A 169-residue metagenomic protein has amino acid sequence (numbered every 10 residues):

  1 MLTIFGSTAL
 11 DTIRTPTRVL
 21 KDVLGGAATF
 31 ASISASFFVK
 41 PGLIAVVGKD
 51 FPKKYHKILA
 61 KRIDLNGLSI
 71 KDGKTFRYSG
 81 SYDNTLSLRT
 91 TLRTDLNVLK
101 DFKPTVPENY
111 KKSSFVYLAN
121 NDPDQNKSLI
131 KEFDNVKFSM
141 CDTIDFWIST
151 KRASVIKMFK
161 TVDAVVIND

Functional and structural regions predicted by a protein language model:
M1-T3: Extreme N-terminal starter segment of soluble prokaryotic enzymes
G6, A45-V47, T143: Short beta-strand/turn micro-motifs composed of small residues that flank or help shape donor/cofactor-binding pockets
G6-T8, A27: Active-site metal-binding loops of divalent metal-dependent hydrolases
L10-D22, F37-Y117, K131-V136: Conserved N-terminal subdomain of the carbohydrate kinase-like
V23-A27, V98-F102, N121-D122, W147-T150: Short secondary-structure boundary/capping elements
G26-S36, I130-K131: Histidine-anchored nucleotide/phosphate-binding helix
G26-T29, I70-D72, T143-W147: Short, acidic/turn-prone active-site loops that include or flank metal/cofactor- and phosphate-binding residues
F115-D169: Conserved beta-alpha-beta core of the PfkB/ribokinase-like small-molecule kinase fold
